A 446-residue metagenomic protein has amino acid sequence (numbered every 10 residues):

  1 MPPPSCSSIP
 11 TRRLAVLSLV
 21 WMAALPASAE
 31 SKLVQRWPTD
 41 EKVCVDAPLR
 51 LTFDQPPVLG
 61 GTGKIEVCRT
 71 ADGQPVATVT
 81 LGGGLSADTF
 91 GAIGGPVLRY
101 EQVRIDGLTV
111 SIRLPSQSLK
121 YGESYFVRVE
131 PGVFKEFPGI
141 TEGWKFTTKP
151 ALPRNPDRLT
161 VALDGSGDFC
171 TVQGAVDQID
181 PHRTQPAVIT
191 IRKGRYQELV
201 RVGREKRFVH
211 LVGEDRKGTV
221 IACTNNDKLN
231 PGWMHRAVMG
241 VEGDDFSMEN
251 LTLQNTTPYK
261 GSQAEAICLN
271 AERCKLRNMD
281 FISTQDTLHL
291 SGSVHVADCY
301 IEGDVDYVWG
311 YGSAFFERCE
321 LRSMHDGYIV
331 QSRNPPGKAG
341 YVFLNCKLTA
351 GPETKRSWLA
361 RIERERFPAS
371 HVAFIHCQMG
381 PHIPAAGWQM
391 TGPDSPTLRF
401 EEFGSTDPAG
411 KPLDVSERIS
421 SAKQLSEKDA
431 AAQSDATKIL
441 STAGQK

Functional and structural regions predicted by a protein language model:
P2-A15: Bacterial N-terminal signal peptides that target proteins for export
S8-T11, W21, F137: Intrinsically disordered, low-complexity serine/threonine-rich segments
V20-S28: Hydrophobic h-region of N-terminal signal peptides that target proteins for export in Gram-negative bacteria
E30-P153: Acidic, low-complexity Ser/Thr/Gly/Pro-rich repeat segments typical of extracellular/periplasmic and surface-exposed
F146-K446: Sequence-level preference for short, compositionally simple segments enriched in small aliphatic or small polar residues
